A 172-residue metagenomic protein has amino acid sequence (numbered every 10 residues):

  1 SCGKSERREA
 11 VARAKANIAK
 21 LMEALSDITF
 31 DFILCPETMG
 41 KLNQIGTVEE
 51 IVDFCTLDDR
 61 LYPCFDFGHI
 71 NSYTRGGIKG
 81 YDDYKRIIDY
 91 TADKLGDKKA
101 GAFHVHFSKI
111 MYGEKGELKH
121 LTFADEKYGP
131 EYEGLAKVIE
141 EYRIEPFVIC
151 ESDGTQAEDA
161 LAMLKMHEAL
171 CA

Functional and structural regions predicted by a protein language model:
S1-F65: Active-site acidic/histidine proton-transfer and metal-coordination neighborhood in alpha/beta enzyme cores
R7-K20, E49-D59, G116-A136, E158-A172: Short, electropositive alpha-helical surface patch
L25-D31, T56-R60, L95-K99, E141-R143 (+1 more regions): Short helix-capping segments at alpha-helix termini
L34, D66, V105, V148: Conserved, mostly hydrophobic/aromatic
G40, H69-S72, G154: Short, glycine/acidic-enriched loop or turn micro-motifs at the edges of active sites
V48, N71-I144: Gly/Pro-rich active-site loop or hairpin
N71, R143-I149, K165, A169-A172: Flexible phosphate-binding patches that engage nucleotides and nucleic acids
V148-E158: A short, acidic, flexible beta-alpha connecting loop/helix-capping segment that sits on the rim of active
